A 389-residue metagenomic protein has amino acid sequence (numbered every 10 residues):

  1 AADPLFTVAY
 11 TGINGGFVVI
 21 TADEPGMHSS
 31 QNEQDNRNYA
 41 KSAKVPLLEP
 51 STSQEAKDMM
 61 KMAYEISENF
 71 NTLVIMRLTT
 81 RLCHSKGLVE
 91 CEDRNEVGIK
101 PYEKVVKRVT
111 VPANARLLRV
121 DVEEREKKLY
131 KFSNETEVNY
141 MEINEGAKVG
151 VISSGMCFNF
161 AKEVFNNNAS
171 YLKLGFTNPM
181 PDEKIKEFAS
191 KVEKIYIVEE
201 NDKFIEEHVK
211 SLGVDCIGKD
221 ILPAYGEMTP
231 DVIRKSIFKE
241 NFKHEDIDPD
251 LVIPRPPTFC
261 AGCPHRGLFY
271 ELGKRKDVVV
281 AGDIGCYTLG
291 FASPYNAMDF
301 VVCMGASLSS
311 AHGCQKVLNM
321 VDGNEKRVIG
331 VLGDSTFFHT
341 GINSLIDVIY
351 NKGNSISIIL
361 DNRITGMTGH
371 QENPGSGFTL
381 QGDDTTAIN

Functional and structural regions predicted by a protein language model:
A1, T21-D23, E49-Q54, L222 (+2 more regions): Active-site nucleophile and cofactor-binding loops and adjacent substrate-binding regions of central metabolic enzymes
A1, T21-M27, S53, T80-L82 (+3 more regions): Acidic, glycine-rich active-site loops and adjacent beta-strand->loop/helix elements that engage anionic groups
A2-L5, M27-Q34, M59-M62, E68 (+11 more regions): Short acidic, glycine/serine/threonine-rich loops at helix termini
Y10-A22, K104-K107, Y350-R363, N389: A glycine-rich helix N-cap at a beta->alpha junction
E24-L73, T79, A113, I247 (+3 more regions): Conserved thiamine diphosphate
H28-S29, F291-N389: Thiamine diphosphate
P50-F259, P264-G267, K276: Flexible, low-complexity linker and terminal segments
D246-L308, V317: Active-site diphosphate/adenylate-binding microenvironment
